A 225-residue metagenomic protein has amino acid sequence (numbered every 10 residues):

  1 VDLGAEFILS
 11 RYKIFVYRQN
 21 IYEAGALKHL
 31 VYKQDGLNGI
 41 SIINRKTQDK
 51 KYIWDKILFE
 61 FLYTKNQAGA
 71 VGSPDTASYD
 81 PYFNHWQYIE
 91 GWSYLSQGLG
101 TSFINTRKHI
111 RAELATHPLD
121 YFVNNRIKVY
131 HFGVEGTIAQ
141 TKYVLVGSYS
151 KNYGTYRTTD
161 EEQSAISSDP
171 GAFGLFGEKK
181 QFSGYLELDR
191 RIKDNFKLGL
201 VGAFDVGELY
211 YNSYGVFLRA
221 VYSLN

Functional and structural regions predicted by a protein language model:
G4-N225: Outer-membrane beta-barrel pore domains
